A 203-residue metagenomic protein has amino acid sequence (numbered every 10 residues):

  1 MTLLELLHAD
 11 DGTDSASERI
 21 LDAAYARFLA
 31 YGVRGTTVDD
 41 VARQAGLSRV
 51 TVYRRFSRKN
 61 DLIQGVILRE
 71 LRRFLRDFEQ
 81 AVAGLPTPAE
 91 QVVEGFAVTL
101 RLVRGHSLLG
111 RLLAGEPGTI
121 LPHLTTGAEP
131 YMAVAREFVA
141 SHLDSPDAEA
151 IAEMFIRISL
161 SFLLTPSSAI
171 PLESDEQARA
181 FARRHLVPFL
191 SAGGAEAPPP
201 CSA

Functional and structural regions predicted by a protein language model:
M1-L6, F96, R101, E137 (+3 more regions): Intrinsic, short, N-terminal disordered tails of RNA polymerase sigma-factor systems
M1-Q44, D61-Q64, R69: Basic, helix-initiating cap at the start of DNA-binding domains
I20-F28, F74, F78, T99: Short hydrophobic clusters on alpha-helical segments that form packing/core surfaces in small helical domains
A45-F56: Short hydrophobic/aromatic patch on the recognition helix
G65, E79-G105: Hydrophobic alpha-helical connector segments
R72-L75, T119-E153: Amphipathic alpha-helical packing segments from all-alpha helical-bundle domains
E94, V98-A128: Amphipathic alpha-helical segments used for helix-helix packing
R101-G105, F155-E173, H185-A195: Amphipathic C-terminal alpha-helical segment
